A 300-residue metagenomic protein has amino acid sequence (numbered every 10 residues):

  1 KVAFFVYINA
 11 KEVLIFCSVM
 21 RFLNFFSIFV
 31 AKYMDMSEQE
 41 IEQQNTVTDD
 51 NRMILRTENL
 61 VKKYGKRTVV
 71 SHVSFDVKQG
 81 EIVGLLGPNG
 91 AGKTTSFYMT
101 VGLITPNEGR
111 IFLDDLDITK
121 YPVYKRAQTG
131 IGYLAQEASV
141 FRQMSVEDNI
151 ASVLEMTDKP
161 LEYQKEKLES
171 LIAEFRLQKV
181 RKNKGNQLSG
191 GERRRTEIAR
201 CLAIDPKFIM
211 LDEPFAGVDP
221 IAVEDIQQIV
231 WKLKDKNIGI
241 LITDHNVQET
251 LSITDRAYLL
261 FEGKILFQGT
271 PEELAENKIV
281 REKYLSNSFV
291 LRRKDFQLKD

Functional and structural regions predicted by a protein language model:
L86-P88: The feature captures the beta-strand-to-loop junction immediately N-terminal to the Walker
V101: Helix-to-loop junction immediately C-terminal to a conserved catalytic motif
L116, E162-V180, Q227-W231: Conserved ABC ATPase "signature" region
K184-L188, E192: Conserved ABC ATPase signature
D205: Conserved catalytic motifs of ABC-family nucleotide-binding domains
I209-E213: Catalytic Walker B motif of ABC-type/P-loop ATPase nucleotide-binding domains
